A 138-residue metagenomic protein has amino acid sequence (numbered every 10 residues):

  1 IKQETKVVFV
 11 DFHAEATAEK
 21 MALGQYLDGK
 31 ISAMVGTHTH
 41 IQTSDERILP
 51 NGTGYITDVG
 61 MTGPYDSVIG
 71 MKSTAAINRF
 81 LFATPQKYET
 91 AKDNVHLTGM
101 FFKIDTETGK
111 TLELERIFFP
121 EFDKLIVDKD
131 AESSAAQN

Functional and structural regions predicted by a protein language model:
I1-A18: Short acidic, glycine-rich surface-loop motifs adjacent to enzyme active sites
I1-E4, K30, T62, D105: Change "in soluble alpha/beta enzymes" to "in soluble alpha/beta proteins
K6-V7, I31-S32, G52-G54, G109-L112: A structural micro-motif
F9, H38, F102: Divalent metal-coordination and catalytic microenvironments
D11, D28, D45, D58 (+5 more regions): Acidic-enriched, low-complexity/disordered segments with a strong bias for Aspartate over Glutamate
T17-T90: Conserved beta-sheet core of the metallophosphoesterase superfamily
A76-N138: A short C-terminal boundary segment appended to hydrolase-like catalytic domains
